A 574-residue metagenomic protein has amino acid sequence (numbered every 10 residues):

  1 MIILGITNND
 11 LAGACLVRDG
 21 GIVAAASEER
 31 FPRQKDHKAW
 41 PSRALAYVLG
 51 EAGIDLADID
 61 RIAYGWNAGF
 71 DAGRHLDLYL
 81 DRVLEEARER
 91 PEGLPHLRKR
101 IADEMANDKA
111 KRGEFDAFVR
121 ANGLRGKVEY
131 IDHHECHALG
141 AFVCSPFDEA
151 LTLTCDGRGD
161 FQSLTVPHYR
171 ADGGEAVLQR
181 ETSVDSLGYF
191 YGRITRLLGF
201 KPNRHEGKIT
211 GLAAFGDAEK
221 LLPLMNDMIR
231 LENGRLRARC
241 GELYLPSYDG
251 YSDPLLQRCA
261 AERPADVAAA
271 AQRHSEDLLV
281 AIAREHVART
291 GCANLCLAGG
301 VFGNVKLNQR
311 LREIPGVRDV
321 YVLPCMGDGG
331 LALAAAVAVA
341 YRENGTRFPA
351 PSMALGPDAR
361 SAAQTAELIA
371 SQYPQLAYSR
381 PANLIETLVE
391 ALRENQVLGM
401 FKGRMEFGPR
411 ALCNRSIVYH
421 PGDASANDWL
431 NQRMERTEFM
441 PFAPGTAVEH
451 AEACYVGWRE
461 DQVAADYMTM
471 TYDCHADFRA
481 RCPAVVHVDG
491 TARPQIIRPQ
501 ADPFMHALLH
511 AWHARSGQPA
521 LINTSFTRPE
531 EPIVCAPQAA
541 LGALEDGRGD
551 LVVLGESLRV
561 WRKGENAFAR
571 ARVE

Functional and structural regions predicted by a protein language model:
M1-L4: Extreme N-terminal starter segment of soluble prokaryotic enzymes
T7-A25, P32-Q34, E85, D116 (+10 more regions): Flexible beta->alpha loop and helix N-cap segments adjacent to enzyme active/binding sites
A12-G13, R18-N122, G216-L243, S247-A270 (+1 more regions): Conserved active-site "lid/cap" helical segment
A44, L278, F504: Charged catalytic carboxylate motif
A52, A57, S145, T290 (+1 more regions): Active-site charged/polar residues at nucleotide-handling catalytic sites that mediate phosphoryl, nucleotidyl
D55-N67, V128-E129, G291-G300, G399: Short glycine-rich phosphate-binding loop at a beta-alpha junction
I194, L279, G300: Conserved hydrophobic/aromatic pocket- or pore-lining residues that grip, position, or stack substrates in active sites
A269-L295: Phosphate/ATP-binding catalytic cores across multiple sugar-kinase/actin-like superfamilies, primarily ASKHA
